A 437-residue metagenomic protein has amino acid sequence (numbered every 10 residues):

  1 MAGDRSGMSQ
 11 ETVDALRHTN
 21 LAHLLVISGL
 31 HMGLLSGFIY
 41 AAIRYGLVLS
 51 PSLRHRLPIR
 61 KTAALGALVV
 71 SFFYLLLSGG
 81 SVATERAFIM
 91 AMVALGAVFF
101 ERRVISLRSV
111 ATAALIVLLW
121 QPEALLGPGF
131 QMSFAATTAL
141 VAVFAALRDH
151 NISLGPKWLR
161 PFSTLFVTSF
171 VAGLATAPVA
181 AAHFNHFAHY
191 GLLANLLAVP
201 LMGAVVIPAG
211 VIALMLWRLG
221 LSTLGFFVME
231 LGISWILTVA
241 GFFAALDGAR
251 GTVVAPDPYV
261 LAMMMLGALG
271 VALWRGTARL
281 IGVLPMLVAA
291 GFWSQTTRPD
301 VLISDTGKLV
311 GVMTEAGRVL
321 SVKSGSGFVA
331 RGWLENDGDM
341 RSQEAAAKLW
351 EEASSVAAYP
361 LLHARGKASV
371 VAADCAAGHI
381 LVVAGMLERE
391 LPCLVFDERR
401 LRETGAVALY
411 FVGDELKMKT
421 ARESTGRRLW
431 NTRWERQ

Functional and structural regions predicted by a protein language model:
M1-A87: Aromatic-rich juxtamembrane segments at the membrane interface
I27, G127, V322, L381-G385: Active-site neighborhood of phospho(di)ester-bond hydrolases with catalytic His/Asp-centered motifs
G37-Y45, A213-L214, M265-A272: Hydrophobic, aromatic-rich transmembrane alpha-helices and their immediate juxtamembrane boundary segments
L76, G80-M264: Internal transmembrane alpha-helical bundles of multi-pass membrane proteins
Q131, S163, D247-V301, T306-K308: Glycine- and aromatic-enriched alpha-helical transmembrane segments of multi-pass membrane proteins
W293-P360, V370: Membrane-interface segments at or immediately adjacent to transmembrane helices that form the boundary between
R365, S369-Q437: Solvent-exposed soluble domains appended to multi-pass membrane proteins
